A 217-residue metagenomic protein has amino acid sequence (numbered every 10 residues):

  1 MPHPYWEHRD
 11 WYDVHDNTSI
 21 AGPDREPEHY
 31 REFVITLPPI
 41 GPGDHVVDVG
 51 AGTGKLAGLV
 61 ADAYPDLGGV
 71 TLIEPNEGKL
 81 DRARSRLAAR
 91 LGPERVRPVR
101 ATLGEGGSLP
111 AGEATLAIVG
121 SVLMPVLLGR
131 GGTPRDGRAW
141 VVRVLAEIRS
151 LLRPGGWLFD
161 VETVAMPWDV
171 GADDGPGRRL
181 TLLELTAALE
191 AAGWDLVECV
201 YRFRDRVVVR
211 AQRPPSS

Functional and structural regions predicted by a protein language model:
M1-P39: Conserved class I S-adenosyl-L-methionine
G43-G52: Conserved class I S-adenosyl-L-methionine
K55-E105: Class I SAM-dependent methyltransferase SAM/SAH-binding core
G107-A117: A short acidic, Gly/Pro-enriched loop at the edge of an enzyme's catalytic core that lines a small-molecule cofactor
T115-A139: A short SAM/SAH-binding and catalytic strip from SAM-dependent methyltransferases
D136-P154: A short glycine-rich, Lys/Arg-flanked "PGG" loop and its adjoining helix->strand segment in the class I
G155-E162: Conserved beta-strand signature within the Rossmann-like core of class I S-adenosyl-L-methionine
W194-S217: Core SAM-dependent methyltransferase catalytic element
